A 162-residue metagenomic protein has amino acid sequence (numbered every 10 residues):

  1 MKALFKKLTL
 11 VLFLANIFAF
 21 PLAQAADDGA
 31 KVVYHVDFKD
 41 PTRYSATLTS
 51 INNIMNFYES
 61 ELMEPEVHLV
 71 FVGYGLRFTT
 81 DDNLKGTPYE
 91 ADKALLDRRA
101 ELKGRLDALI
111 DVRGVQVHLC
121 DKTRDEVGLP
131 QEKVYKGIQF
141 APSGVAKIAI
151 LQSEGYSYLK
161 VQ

Functional and structural regions predicted by a protein language model:
M1-L10: Bacterial N-terminal signal peptides that target proteins for export
T9-A19: Bacterial N-terminal signal peptides
Q24-Q162: Secreted/extracellular ectodomain signature
